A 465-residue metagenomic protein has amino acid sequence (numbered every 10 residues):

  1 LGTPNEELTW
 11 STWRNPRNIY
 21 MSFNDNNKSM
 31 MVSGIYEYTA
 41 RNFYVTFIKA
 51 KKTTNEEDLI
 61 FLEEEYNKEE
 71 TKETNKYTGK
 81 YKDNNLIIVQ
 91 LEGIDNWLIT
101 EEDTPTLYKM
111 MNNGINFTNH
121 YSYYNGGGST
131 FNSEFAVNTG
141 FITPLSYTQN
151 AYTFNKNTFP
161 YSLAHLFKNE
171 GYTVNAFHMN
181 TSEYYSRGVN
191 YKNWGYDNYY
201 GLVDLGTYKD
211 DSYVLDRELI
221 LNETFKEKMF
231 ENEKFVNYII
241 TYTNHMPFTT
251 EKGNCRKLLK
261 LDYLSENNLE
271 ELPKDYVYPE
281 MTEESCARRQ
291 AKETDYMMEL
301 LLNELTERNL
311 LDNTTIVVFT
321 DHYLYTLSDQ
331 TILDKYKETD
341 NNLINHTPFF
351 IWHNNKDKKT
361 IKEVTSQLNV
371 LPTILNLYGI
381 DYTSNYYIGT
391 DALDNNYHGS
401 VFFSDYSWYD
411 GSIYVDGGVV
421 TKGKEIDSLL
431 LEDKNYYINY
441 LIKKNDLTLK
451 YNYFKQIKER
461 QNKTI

Functional and structural regions predicted by a protein language model:
L1-N42, P105: Transmembrane and membrane-interface helices of multi-pass, inner-membrane envelope-modifying transferases
Y20-S33, K51, K156, S212 (+2 more regions): Alpha-helix initiation/capping motif
S29-G79: N-terminal, intrinsically disordered, polar/charged segments of Gram-positive cell-envelope systems that serve as
I60-I465: Solvent-exposed soluble domains appended to multi-pass membrane proteins
